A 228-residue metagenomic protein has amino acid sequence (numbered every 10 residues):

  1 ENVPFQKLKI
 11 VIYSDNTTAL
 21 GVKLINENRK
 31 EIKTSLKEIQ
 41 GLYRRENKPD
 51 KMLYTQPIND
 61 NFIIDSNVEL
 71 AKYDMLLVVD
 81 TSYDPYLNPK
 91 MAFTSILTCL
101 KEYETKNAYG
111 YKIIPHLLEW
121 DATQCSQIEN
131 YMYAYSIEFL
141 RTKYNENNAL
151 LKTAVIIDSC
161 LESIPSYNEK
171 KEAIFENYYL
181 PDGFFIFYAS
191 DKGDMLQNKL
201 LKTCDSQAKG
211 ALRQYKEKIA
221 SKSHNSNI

Functional and structural regions predicted by a protein language model:
E1-E69: Short glycine- and acidic-rich boundary segments immediately preceding or forming the N-terminal edge of structured
E1-N2, Y133, I137-I228: A two-mode feature
K72-Y86: Two-metal-ion RNase H-like nuclease active-site motif
L76-V79, S95-L97, V155-I156, F184-F187: Hydrophobic beta-strand residues in large extracellular and virion-surface proteins
S82-I114: Acidic, metal-ligating active-site segments
T105-R141: Compact, glycine/acidic-enriched structural inserts
